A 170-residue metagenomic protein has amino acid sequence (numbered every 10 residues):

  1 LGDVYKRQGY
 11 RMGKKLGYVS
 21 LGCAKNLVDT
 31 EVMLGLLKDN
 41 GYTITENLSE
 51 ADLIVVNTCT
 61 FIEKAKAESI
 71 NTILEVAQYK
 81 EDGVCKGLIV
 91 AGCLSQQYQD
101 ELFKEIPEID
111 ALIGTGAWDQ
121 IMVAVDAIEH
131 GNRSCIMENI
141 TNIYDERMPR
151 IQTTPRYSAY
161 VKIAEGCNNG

Functional and structural regions predicted by a protein language model:
L1-Y5: Short, small-residue-biased leader/transition segments that mark boundaries at the very start of proteins
R7-G170: Proteins enriched for Cys/Gly/acidic motifs involved in redox and nucleic-acid/cofactor modification
